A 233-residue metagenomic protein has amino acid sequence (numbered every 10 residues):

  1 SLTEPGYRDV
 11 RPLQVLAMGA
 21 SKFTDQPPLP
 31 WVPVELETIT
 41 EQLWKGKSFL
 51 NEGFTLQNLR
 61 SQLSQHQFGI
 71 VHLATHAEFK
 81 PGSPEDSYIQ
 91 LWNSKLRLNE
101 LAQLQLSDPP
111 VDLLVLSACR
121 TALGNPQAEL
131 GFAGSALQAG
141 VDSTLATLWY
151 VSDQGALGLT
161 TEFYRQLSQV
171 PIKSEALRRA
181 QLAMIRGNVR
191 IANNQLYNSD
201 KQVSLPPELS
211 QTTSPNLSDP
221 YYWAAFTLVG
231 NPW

Functional and structural regions predicted by a protein language model:
S1, G69, L73-E162: Catalytic cores of nucleophile-dependent amide-cleaving enzymes
S1-F79, L116: A domain-level signal for caspase-like cysteine endopeptidase catalytic cores and their zymogen-processing architecture
V10, Q65, L106-P110, L137-A139 (+1 more regions): A structural signal for short secondary-structure junctions
Q14, E85, Y222: Residues that flank catalytic or metal-binding motifs in active/ligand-binding sites
P30-V34, G53, P126-Q127, Q154-G158 (+1 more regions): Soluble non-cytosolic domains of exported or imported proteins
W44, S64, L106, G124 (+7 more regions): Hydrophobic alpha-helix feature that most strongly marks membrane-spanning transmembrane helices and their immediate
A156-W233: An often Trp-containing, charged/polar helix-loop segment at the C-terminal end of enzyme catalytic cores
